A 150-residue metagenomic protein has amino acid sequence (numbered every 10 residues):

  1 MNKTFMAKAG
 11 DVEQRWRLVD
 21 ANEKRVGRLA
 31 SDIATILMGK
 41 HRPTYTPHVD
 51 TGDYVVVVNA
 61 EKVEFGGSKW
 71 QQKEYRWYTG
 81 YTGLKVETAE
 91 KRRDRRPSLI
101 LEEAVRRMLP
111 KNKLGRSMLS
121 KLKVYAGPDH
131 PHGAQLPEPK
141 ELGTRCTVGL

Functional and structural regions predicted by a protein language model:
M1-E103, L109-K113, A134-L150: Ribosome large-subunit tunnel/peptidyl-transferase-proximal elements
P110-Y125: C-terminal structural segments of small proteins and small subunits
G127-P131: Short acidic/polar capping segments at secondary-structure boundaries
